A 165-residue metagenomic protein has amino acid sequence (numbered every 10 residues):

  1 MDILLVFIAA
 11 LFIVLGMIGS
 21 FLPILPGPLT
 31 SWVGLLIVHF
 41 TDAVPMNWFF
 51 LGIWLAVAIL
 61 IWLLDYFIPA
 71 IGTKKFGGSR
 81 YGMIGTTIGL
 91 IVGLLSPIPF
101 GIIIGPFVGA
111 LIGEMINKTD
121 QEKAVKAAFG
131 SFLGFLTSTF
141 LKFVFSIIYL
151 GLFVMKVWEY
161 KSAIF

Functional and structural regions predicted by a protein language model:
M1-L11: Feature marks short, highly hydrophobic, charge-poor N-terminal signal-anchor/signal peptide-like helices that anchor
F12-T30, G89-P99: Transmembrane alpha-helix interface/packing and boundary motifs in multi-pass membrane proteins, characterized by
G16, V38, V57-Y66, G93-L94 (+2 more regions): Alpha-helical transmembrane segments of multi-pass membrane proteins
T30-M46, I88-S96, V108-N117: Interfacial segments of multi-pass membrane proteins
F49, I53, A58-L94: Helix-adjacent hinge/juxtasegments
A70, K74-S79, M115-S131: Amphipathic, cytosolic membrane-interfacial segments at TM-TM junctions
F129-V144: Individual transmembrane alpha-helices with interfacial aromatic-anchor signatures
G151-F165: Juxtamembrane boundary at the C-terminal end of a transmembrane helix
